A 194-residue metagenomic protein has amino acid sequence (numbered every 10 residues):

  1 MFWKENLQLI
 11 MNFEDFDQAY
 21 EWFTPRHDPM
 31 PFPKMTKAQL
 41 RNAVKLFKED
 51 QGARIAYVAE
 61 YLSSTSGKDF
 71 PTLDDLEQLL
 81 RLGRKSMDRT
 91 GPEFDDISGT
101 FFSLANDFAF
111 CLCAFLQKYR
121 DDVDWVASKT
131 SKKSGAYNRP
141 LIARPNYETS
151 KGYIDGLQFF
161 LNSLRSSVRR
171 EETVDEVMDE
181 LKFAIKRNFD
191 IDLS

Functional and structural regions predicted by a protein language model:
M1-S98, R187-S194: The feature captures two recurrent sequence modes
D15, L40, K118, G152-Y153: Short linear sequence motifs
F47, V58-L62, W125, I142 (+1 more regions): Generic hydrophobic, helix-prone segments enriched in Leu/Val/Ile
R81-R84, C113, Q117, R165: Alpha-helical repeat scaffolds in large eukaryotic proteins
S98-E148: Amphipathic, interaction-prone secondary-structure segments
T130-S194: A recognition module on extended beta-rich or small alphabeta surfaces enriched in W/G with H and D/E
